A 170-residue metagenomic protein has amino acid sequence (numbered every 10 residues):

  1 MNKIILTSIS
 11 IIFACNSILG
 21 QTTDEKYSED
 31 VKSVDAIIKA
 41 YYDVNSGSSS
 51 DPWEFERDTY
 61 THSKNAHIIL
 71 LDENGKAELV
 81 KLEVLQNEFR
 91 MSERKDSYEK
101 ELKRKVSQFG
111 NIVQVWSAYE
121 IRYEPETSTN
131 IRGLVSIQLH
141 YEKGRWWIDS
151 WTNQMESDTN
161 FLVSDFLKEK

Functional and structural regions predicted by a protein language model:
M1-E25: Bacterial Sec-dependent N-terminal signal peptides
L19-F55, Y60, K168-K170: Short, low-complexity N-terminal intrinsically disordered segments enriched in polar/charged residues
D30, I68, K76-P125: Surface-exposed, charged secondary-structure patches
Y41, E56-D58, A66, V115 (+1 more regions): Hydrophobic pocket/interface hotspot
N45, H62, Y119-I121, T152-N153: Short beta-strand segments enriched in hydrophobic/aromatic residues within well-folded beta-rich domains
S49-A77: N-terminal, post-signal-peptide region of Sec/Tat-exported proteins
L79-K81, E126-T129, S157-D165: A short, polar/proline- and glycine-enriched secondary-structure boundary/capping micro-motif
R132-L162: Short beta-strand edge/turn micro-motifs at domain boundaries
